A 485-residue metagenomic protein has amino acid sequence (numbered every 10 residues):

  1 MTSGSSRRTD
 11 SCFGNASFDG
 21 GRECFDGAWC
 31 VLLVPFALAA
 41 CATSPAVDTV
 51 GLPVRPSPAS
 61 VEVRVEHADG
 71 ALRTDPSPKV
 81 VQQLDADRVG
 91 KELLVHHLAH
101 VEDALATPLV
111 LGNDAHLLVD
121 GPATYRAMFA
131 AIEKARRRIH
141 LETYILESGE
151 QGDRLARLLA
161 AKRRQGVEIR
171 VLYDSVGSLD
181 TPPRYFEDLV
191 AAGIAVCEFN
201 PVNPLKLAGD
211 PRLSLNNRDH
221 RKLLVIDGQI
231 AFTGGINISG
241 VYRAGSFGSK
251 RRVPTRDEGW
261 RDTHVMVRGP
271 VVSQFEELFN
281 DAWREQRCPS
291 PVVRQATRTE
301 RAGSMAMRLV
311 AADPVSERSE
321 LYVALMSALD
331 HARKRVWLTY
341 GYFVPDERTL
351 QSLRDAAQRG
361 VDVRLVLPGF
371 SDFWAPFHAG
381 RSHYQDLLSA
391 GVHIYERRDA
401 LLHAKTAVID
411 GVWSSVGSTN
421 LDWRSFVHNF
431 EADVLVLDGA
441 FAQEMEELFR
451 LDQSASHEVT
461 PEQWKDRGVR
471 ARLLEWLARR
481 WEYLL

Functional and structural regions predicted by a protein language model:
M1, V31-V34: Short hydrophobic transmembrane-like helices used for membrane targeting/insertion
R7-R8, R22: Basic polycationic patches enriched in arginine
A37-A40: C-terminal motif of bacterial Sec signal peptides marking the signal peptidase cleavage site
A42-L485: Charged, low-complexity intrinsically disordered terminal segments
